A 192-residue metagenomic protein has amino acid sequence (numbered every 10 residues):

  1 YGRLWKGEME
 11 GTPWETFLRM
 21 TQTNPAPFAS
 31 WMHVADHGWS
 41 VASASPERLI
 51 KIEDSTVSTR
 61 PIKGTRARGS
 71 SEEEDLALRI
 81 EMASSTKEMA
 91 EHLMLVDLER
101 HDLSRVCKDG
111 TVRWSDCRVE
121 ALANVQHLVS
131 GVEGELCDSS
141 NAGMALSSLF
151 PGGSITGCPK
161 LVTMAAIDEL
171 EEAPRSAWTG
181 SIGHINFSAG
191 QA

Functional and structural regions predicted by a protein language model:
Y1-A192: Extended alpha-helical targeting/anchoring segments, especially N-terminal organellar/secretory targeting helices
